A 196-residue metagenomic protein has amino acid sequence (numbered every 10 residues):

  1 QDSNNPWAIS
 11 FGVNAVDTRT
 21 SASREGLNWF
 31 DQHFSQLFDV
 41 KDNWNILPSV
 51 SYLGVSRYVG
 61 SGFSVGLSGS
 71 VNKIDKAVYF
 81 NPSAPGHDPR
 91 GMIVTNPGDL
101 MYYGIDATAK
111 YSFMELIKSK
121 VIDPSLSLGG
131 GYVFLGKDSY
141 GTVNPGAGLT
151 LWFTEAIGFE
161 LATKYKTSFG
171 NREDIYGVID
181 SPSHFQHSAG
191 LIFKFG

Functional and structural regions predicted by a protein language model:
Q1-S56: Short glycine/proline- and aromatic-enriched beta-strand/turn motifs that initiate or cap beta-hairpins
D2, T20-R24, F30, F34 (+3 more regions): Predominantly the C-terminal beta-signal and adjacent terminal strand-loop region of outer-membrane beta-barrel
N5, I46-S51, D99-I105, I122 (+2 more regions): Residues that define the transmembrane beta-barrel architecture of outer-membrane proteins
A8-S10, V16, I105, A109-K110 (+1 more regions): Outer-membrane beta-barrel "beta-signal"
F11-A15, L67-V71, L126-Y132, A147-L149 (+1 more regions): Transmembrane beta-barrel strands of outer-membrane/channel proteins
D42-N43, L135-K137, Y176-D180: Outer-membrane beta-barrel proteins
L53, A107-A109, L126, P145-A147 (+3 more regions): Membrane-embedded beta-strands of outer-membrane beta-barrel proteins, especially the hydrophobic/small aromatic
S56-V143, F193: Gram-negative (and chloroplast) outer-membrane scaffold detector with strong preference for beta-barrel transmembrane
